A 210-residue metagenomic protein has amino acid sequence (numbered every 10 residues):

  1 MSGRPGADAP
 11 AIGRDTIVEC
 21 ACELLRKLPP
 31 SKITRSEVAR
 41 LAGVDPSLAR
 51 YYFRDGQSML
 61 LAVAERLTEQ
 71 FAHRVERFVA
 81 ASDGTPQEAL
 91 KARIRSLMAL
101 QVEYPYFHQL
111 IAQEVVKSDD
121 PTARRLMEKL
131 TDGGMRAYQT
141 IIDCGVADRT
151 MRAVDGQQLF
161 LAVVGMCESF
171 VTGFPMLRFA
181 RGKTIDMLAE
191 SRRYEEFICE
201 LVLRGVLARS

Functional and structural regions predicted by a protein language model:
M1-I12, E23, V79, M176 (+1 more regions): N-terminal intrinsically disordered/low-complexity leader segments
S2, S96-A99, E103, D132-D148 (+2 more regions): C-terminal peripheral helix-coil segments that are non-catalytic and often amphipathic
R4, V63-A92, I141: Amphipathic alpha-helical linker/stalk segments
G13-C22, V38, V63-F71, Y138: Generic hydrophobic, amphipathic alpha-helix propensity
T16, L24-S58, A62: Helix-turn-helix
G56, V63, L67, F71 (+5 more regions): Hydrophobic/aromatic residues within well-ordered alpha-helical segments
H73, A99-A137, Q158, T184-S191: Short secondary-structure transition hinges
R77-Q109, G156-V163, R192-E195: Hydrophobic alpha-helical connector segments
